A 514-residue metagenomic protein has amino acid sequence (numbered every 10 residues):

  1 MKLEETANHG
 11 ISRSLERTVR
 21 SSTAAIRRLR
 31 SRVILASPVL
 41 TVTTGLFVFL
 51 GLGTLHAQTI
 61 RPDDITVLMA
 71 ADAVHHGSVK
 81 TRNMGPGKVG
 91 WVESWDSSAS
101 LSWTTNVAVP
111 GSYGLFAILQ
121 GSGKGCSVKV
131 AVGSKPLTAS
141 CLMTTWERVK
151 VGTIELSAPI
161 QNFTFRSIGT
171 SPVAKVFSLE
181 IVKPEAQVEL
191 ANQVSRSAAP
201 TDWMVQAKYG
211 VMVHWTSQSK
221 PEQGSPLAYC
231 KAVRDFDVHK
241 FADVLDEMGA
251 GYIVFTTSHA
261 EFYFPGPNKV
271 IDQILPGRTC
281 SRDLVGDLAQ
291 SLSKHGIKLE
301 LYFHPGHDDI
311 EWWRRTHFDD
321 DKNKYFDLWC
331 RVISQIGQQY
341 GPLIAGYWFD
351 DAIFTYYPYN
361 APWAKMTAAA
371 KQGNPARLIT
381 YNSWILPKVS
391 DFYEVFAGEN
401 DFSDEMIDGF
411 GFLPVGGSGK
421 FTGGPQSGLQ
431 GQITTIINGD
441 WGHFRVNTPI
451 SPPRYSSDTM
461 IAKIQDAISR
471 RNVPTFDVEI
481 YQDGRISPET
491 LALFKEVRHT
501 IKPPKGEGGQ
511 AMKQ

Functional and structural regions predicted by a protein language model:
M1-A36: N-terminal secretory signal peptides that target proteins for export/translocation
T6, T18, T41-T44, I450: Threonine-centered tandem repeat motifs in low-complexity domains
H9, I26-R27, P38, D72-H75 (+1 more regions): Short stretches within intrinsically disordered, low-complexity N-terminal or propeptide regions
S12, R20-T23, T43, F49 (+2 more regions): Intrinsic structural disorder/low-complexity segments
R13, R28, F49-G51, I118: Generic detector of N-terminal low-structure segments
A36-G53: Bacterial N-terminal signal peptides
L55-A57: Boundary at the C-terminal end of the N-terminal hydrophobic targeting segment
T59-V109, F116-Q514: Mature catalytic domains of secreted/periplasmic carbohydrate-active enzymes
